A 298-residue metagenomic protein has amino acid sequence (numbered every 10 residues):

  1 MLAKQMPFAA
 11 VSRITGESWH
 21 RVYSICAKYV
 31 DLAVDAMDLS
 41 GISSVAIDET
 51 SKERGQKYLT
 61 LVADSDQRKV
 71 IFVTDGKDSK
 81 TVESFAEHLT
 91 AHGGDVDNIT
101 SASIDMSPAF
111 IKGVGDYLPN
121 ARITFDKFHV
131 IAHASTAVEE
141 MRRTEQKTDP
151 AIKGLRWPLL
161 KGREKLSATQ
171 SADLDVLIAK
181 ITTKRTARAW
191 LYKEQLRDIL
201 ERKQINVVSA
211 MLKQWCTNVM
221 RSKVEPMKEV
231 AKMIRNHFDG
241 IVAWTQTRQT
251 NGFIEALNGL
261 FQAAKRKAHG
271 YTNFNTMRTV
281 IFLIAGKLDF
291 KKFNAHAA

Functional and structural regions predicted by a protein language model:
M1-K57, V96-D97, I241-V242: Short, positively charged, Gly/Tyr-enriched micro-motifs that form contact patches at catalytic or ligand/partner
S18, Y29-A33, M106, M141 (+1 more regions): The DNA-recognition helices of helix-turn-helix-type DNA-binding domains
E49, E145, E255: Acidic-residue sensor for enzyme active/binding pockets
R54-Q56, D64-R68, D75, E83 (+4 more regions): Acidic/histidine-rich catalytic cores and adjacent linkers of DNA breakage/strand-transfer/modification proteins
T60, S135-K147: Short, surface-exposed amphipathic charged segments that create phosphate/polyanion-binding patches used for binding
